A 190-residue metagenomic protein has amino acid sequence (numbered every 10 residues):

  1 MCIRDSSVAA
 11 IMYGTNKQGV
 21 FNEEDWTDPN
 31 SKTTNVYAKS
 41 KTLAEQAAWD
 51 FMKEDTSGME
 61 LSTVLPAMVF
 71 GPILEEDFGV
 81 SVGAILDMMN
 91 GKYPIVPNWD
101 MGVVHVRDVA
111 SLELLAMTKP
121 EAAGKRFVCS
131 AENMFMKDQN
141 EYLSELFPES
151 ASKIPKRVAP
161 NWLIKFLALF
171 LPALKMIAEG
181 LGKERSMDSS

Functional and structural regions predicted by a protein language model:
M1-Y37, T56: Conserved Rossmann-fold NAD(P)-dependent oxidoreductase catalytic core, especially the SDR/UDP-sugar
S7, L65-P66: Conserved SDR Rossmann-fold cofactor-binding beta-strand/turn motif
A10-I11, V69-G71, V109: Conserved sequence/active-site signature of Rossmann-fold short-chain dehydrogenase/reductase
D28-T33, E75-E76, V82-V104, D108: A conserved pocket-lining segment of Rossmann-fold NAD(P)-dependent short-chain dehydrogenase/reductase
S31-S62: Active-site Tyr-X1-5-Lys
D55-M59, G71-A84, A116-F127: Glycine/proline-rich active-site loop of Rossmann-fold NAD(P)-dependent oxidoreductases
T63, D100-A110, R126, N133: Conserved loop-to-helix N-cap of the C-terminal "lid" that shapes the substrate pocket in Rossmann-like
L112-E179: Mid/C-terminal beta-alpha module of Rossmann-like enzyme folds, strongest in SDR-family dehydrogenases/epimerases
